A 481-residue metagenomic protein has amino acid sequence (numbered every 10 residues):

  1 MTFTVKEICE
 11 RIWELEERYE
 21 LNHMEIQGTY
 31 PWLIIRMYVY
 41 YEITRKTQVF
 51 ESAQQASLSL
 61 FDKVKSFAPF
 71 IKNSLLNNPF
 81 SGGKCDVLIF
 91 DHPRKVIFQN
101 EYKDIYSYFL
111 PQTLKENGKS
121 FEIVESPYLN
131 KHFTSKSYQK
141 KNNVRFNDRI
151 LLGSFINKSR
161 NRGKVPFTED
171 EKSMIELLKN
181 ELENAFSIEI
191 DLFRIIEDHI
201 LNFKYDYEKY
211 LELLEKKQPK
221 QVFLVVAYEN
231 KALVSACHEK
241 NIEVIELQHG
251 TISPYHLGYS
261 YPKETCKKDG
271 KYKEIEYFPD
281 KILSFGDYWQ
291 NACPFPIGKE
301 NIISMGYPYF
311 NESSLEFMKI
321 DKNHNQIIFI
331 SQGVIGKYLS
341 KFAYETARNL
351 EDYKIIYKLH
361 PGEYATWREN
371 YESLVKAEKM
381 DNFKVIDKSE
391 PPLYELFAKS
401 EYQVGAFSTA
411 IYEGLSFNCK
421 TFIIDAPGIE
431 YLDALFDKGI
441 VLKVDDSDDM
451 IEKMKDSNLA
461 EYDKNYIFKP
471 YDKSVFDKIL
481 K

Functional and structural regions predicted by a protein language model:
M1-K481: Catalytic-core helical/loop segments in enzymes performing group transfer/polymerization on anionic/lipid-linked
